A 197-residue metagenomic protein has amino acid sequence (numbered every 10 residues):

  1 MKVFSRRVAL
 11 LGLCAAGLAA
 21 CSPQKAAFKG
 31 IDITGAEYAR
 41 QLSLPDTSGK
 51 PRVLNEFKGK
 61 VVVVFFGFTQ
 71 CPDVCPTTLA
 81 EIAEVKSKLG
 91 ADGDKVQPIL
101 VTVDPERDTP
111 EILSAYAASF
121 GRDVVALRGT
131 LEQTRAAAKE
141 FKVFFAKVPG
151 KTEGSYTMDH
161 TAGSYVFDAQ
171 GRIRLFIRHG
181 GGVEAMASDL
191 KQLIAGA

Functional and structural regions predicted by a protein language model:
R6-L10: N-terminal export leaders
L13, L190: Hydrophobic "lid"/C-terminal helical patch of Rossmann-like NAD(P)-dependent dehydrogenase/epimerase domains
A19-A20: C-terminal motif of bacterial Sec signal peptides marking the signal peptidase cleavage site
Q24-N55, A80: N-terminal "domain-start" segment that seeds a small globular fold
A39-R40, V62, T161-G163: Short loop/turn microsegments at loop-to-beta-strand junctions
N55-V74: Short active-site neighborhood of thiol/selenol oxidoreductases, capturing the structured segment around
T77-A137: Structural microenvironment flanking redox-active thiols in thiol-disulfide oxidoreductases
Q133-D189: Thiol/disulfide oxidoreductase modules built on the thioredoxin-like
